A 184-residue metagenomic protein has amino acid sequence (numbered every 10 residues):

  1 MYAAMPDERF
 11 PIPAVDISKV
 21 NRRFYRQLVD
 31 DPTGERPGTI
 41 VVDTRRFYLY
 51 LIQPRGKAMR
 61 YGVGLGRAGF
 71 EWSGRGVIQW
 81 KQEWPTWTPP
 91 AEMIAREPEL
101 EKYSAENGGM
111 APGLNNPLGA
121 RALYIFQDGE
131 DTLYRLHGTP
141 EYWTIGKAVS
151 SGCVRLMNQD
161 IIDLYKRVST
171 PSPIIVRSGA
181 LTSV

Functional and structural regions predicted by a protein language model:
M1-V184: N-terminal pre-domains immediately preceding structured catalytic cores
